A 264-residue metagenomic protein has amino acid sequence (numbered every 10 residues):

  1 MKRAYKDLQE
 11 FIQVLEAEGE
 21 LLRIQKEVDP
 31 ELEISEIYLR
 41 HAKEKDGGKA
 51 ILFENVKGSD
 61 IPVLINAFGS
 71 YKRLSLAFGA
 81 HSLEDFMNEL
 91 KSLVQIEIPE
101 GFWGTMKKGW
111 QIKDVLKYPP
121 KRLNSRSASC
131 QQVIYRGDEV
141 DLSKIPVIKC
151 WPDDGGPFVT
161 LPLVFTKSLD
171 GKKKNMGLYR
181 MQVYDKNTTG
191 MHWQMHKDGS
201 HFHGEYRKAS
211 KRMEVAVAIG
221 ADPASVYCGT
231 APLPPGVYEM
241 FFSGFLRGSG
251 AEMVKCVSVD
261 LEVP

Functional and structural regions predicted by a protein language model:
M1-P264: Extended, highly charged
